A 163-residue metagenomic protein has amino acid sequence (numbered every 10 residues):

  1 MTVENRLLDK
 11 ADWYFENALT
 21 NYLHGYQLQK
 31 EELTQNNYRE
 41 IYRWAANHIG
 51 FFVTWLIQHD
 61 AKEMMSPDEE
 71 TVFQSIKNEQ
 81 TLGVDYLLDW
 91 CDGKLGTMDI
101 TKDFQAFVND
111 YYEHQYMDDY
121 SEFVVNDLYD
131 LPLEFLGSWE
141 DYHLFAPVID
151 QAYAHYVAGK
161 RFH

Functional and structural regions predicted by a protein language model:
M1-L82, I100: N-terminal low-complexity, intrinsically disordered segments
V3, V53, V72, V84 (+4 more regions): Extended aliphatic helical segments
N5-Y26, Y38, L131, F135-R161: Polar/charged low-complexity regulatory segments
Y22, Q27, S66, E70 (+5 more regions): General "foldedness" signal
F52, H59, E63, K94 (+4 more regions): Short secondary-structure junctions and interdomain/linker hinges
S75-L144: Amphipathic protein-protein interaction modules
